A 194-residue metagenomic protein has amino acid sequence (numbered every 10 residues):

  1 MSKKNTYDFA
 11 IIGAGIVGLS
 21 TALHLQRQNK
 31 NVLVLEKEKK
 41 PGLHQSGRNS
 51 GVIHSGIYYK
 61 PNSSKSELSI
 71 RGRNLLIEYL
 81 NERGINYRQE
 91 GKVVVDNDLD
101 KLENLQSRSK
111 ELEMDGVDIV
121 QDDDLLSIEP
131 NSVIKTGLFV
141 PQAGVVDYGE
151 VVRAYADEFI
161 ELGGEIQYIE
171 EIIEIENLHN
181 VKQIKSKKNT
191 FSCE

Functional and structural regions predicted by a protein language model:
M1-T6: A short, basic/flexible loop-to-alpha-helix module at the beginning of a structural domain
Y7-V34: N-terminal Rossmann-like FAD-binding beta1-loop-alpha1 element of flavoenzymes
Q26-R48: Glycine-rich FAD pyrophosphate-binding loop
E36, Q89, V120-D122, Y168-E170 (+1 more regions): Short loop/edge segments at beta-strand edges and connector loops that shape dinucleotide/nucleotide cofactor-binding
G51-D124, I134: Dinucleotide-binding Rossmann-like beta1-alpha1 core, especially the glycine-rich loop that anchors the ADP
L138-E194: Helical element adjacent to the flavin cofactor pocket in flavoenzyme catalytic cores
